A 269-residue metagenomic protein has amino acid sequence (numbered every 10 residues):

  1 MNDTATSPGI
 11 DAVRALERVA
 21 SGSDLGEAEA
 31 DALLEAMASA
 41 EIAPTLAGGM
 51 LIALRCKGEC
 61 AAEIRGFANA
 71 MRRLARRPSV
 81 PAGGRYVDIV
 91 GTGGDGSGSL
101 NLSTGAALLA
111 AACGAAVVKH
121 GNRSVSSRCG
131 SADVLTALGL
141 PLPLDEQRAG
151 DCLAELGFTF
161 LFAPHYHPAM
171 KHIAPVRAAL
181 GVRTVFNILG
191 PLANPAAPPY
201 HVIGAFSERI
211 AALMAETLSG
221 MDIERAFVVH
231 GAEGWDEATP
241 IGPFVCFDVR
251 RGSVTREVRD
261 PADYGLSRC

Functional and structural regions predicted by a protein language model:
M1-G98, C113, C269: Acidic, glycine/proline-rich low-complexity segments that act as flexible tails and inter-domain linkers
N2-D11, R18, D24-L25, R73-R76 (+5 more regions): Glycine-rich anion-binding loops and their surrounding alpha/beta cores
I42, S127, F206-I210: Short, contiguous, pocket-lining structural segments that sit at or immediately flank catalytic/ligand-binding sites
L46-A47, V117-H120, V228: Short beta-strand segments at enzyme active-site cores
G49, R65-A68, R148-C152, V229: Beta-strand segments within the central parallel beta-sheet cores of soluble alpha/beta enzyme folds
V80-V90, V118-S124, F186-L189: Core alpha/beta catalytic barrel or barrel-like domain that forms the active/cofactor pocket in diverse metabolic
G91, D95-C152: A generic, well-ordered mixed alpha/beta core segment in the N-terminal half of proteins
